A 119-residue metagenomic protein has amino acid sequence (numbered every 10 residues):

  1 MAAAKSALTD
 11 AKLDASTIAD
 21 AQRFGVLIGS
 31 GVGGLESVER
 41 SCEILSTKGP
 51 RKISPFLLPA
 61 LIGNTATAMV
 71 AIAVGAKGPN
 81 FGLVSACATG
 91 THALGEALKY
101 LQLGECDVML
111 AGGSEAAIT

Functional and structural regions predicted by a protein language model:
M1, G25-G29: Short, conserved beta-strand segments within well-ordered enzyme catalytic domains that often line or immediately flank
M1-D10: Conserved FAD-binding subdomain of flavin-dependent enzymes
T9-D20, I28-T119: Acyl-thioester C-C bond-transforming condensing/cleaving domain
